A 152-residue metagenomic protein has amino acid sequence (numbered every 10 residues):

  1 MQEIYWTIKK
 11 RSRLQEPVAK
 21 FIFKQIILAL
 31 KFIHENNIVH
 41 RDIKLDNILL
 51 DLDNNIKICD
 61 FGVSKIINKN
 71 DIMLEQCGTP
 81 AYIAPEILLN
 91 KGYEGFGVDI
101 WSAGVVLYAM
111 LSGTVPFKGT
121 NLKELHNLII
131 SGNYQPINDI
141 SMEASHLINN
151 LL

Functional and structural regions predicted by a protein language model:
I4-L14: AlphaC helix of the protein kinase catalytic domain
I22-F23: Activation segment signature within eukaryotic-like protein kinase domains
H34-L50: Catalytic-loop of the protein kinase fold
L74-E86: Conserved activation segment of eukaryotic-like protein kinases, specifically the C-terminal portion of the activation
I87-G97: Conserved end of the kinase activation segment
S112-V115: Structural helix C-cap motif within protein kinase domains
